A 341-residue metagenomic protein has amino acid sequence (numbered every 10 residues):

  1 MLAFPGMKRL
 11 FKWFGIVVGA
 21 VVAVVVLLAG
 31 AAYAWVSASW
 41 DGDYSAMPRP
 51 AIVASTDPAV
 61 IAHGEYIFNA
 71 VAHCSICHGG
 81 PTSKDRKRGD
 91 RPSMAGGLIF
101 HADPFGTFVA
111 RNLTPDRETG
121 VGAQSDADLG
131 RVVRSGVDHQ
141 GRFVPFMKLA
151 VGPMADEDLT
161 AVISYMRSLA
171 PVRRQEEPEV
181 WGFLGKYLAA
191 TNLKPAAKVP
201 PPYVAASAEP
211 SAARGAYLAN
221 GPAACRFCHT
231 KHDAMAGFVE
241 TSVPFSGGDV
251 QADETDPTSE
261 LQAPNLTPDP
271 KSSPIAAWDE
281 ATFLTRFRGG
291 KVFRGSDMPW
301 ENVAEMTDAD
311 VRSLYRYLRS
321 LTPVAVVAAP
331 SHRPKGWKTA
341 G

Functional and structural regions predicted by a protein language model:
G6-Y44: N-terminal type II signal-anchor transmembrane helix that functions as the membrane-insertion/stop-transfer segment
G19, A23-Y33, K148-A216, S313-Y317: Extended surface/linker regions that mediate inter-domain or inter-protein docking in multi-component redox
Y44-N69, A190-N220: Electrostatic cytochrome c docking/interface patches
A62-T107: Extracytoplasmic/periplasmic/luminal assembly and interaction segments in envelope/secretory/respiratory proteins
G64, V71-P81, V162, G215-L218 (+3 more regions): The canonical Cys-X-X-Cys-His
M94-D128, L149-L159, V243-R286, W300-V311: Electron-transfer interface patches adjacent to heme c in soluble/periplasmic c-type cytochromes and di-/multiheme
S125-H139, A150-E176, D279-F293, N302-P330: C-terminal capping alpha-helices of c-type cytochrome domains
A234-G237: Small-residue-rich helix-loop
